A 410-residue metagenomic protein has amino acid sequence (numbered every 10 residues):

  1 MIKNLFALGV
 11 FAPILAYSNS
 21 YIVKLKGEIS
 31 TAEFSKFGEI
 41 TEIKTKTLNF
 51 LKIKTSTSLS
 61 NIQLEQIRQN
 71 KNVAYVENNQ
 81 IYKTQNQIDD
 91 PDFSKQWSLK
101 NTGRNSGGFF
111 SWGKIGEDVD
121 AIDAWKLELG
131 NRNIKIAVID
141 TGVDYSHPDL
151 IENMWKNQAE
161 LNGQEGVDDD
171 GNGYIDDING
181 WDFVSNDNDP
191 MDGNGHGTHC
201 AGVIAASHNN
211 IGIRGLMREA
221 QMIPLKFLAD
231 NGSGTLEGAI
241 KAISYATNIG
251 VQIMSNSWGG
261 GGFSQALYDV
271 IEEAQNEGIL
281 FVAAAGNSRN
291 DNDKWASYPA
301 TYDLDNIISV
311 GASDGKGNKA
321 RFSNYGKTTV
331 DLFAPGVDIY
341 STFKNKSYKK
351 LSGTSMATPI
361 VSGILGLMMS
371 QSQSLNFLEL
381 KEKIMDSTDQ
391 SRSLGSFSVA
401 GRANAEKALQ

Functional and structural regions predicted by a protein language model:
M1-S18: Classical Sec-dependent N-terminal signal peptides that target proteins to the secretory pathway
Y17-S98, D123, V251, V270 (+1 more regions): Inhibitory N-terminal propeptides of secreted protease zymogens
I29-S30, T57-S60, Q80-T84, T141-Y145 (+9 more regions): Solvent-exposed loop/turn segments at secondary-structure junctions within structured extracellular/periplasmic domains
R68-K135, V143-N153, G238, S398-G401: Protease zymogen maturation seam
N72, R132-K135, R218-I223, N248-M254 (+3 more regions): Loop/turn elements at helix/coil->beta-strand transitions in domains of secreted/extracellular proteins
G103-S146, Q158-G212, L225-L236, N292-W295 (+1 more regions): Active-site-proximal loop motif in hydrolases
R214, G238, T247-W258, S264-V270 (+4 more regions): C-terminal subdomain of the subtilisin-like protease fold in secreted/lumenal serine endopeptidases
I279, S297-S374, L378-E382, A408: Extracellular S/T/G-rich loop segment that most often corresponds to the catalytic His/Ser-adjacent loop
